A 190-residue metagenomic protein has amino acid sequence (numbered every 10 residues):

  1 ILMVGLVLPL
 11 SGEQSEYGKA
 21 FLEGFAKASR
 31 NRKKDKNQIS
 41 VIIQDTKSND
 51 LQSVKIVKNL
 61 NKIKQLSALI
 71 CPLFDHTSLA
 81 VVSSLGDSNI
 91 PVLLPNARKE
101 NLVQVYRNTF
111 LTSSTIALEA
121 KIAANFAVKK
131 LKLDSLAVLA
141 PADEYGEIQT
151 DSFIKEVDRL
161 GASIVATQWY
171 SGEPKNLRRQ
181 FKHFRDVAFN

Functional and structural regions predicted by a protein language model:
I1-V4, D35-N37, V128-K132: Immediate post-signal peptide segment of exported/extracytoplasmic ligand-binding proteins
L2-F21, L73, S135-L139: Short beta-strand segments enriched in small/hydrophobic residues
E16-A20, N31-Q104: Beta-alpha junction/loop-to-helix N-cap segments that form part of ligand/metal-binding clefts
A28-N31, N59, N125-K130, E156 (+2 more regions): A generic secondary-structure signal
S67-W169, P174: Extracytoplasmic ligand/sensor domains, especially the bilobed periplasmic-binding protein
P174-N190: Internal, charge-rich low-complexity segments
